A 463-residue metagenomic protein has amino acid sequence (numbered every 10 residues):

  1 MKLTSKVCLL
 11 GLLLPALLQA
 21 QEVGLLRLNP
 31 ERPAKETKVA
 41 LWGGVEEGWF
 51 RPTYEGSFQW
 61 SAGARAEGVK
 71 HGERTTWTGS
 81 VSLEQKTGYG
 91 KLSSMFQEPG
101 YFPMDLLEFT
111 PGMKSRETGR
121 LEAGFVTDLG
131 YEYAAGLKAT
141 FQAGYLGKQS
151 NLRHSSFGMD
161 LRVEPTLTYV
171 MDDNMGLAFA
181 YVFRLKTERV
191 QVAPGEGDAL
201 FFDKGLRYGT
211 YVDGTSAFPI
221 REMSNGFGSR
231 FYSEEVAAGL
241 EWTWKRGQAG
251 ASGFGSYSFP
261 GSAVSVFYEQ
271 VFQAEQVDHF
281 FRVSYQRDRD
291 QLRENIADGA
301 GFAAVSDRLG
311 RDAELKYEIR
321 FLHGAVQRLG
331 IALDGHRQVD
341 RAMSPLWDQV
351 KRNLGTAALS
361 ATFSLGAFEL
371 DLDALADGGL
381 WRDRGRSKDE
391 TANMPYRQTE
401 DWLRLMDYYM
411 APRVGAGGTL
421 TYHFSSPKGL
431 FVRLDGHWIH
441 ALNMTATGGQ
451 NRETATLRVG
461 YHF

Functional and structural regions predicted by a protein language model:
P33-V39, E73-G79, Y131-L137, D173-L177 (+8 more regions): Outer-envelope beta-barrel architecture signal
G43-W49, L83-T87, L129, F141-Y145 (+10 more regions): Transmembrane beta-strands of outer-membrane beta-barrel pores
W49-G56, G90-F96, L146-H154, V190-E196 (+7 more regions): Outer-membrane beta-barrel translocator domains and adjoining extracellular loop/strand segments of Gram-negative
Y54-W60, P111-S115, R153-F157, A199-F201 (+7 more regions): Replace "Gram-negative outer membrane beta-barrel proteins" with "bacterial and organellar outer membrane beta-barrel
G68-G72, T127, L167-Y169, W242-W244 (+5 more regions): Residue-level signature of outer-membrane beta-barrel architecture
S93-D105, V182-Y232: Short, flexible helix-coil linker/hinge segments at the edges of structured domains or between repeats
V212-R328: Long, internal scaffold/assembly segments composed of regular secondary structure
N451-F463: Outer-membrane beta-barrel "beta-signal"
